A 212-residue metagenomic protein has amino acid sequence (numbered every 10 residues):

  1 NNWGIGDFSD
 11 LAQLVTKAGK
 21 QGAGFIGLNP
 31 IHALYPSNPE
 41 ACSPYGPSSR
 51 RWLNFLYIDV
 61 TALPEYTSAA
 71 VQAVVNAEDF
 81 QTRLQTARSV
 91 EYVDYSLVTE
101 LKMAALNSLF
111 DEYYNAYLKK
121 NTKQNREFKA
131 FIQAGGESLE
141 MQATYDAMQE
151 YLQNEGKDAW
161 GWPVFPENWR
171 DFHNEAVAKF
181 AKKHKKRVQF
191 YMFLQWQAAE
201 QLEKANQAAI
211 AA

Functional and structural regions predicted by a protein language model:
N1-A212: Acidic/aromatic-lined carbohydrate-recognition and catalytic surfaces of CAZymes acting on diverse glycans
